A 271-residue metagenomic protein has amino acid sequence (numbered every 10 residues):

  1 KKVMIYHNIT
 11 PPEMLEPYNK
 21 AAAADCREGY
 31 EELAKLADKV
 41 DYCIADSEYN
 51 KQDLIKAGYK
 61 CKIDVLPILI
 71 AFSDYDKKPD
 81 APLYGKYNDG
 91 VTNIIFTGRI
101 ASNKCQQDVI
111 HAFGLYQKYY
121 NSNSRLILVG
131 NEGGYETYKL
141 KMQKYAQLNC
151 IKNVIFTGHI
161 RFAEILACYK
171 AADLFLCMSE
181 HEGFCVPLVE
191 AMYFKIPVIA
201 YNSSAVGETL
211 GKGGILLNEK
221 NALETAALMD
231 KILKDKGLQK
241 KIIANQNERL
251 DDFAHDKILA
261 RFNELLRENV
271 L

Functional and structural regions predicted by a protein language model:
A37-K78: Donor nucleotide-sugar binding/catalytic pocket of nucleotide-sugar-dependent glycosyltransferases
I44, G85-K104, I110-F113, I127: Conserved donor-binding/catalytic core segment of Leloir-type glycosyltransferases
R125-L140, G158: Glycosyltransferase donor-sugar binding loop
K139-A163: Nucleotide-activated donor-binding/catalytic signature segment of Leloir-type glycosyltransferases, i.e., the conserved
H159-I160, A167-A172, F262: Short alpha-helical donor nucleotide-sugar binding micro-motif in glycosyltransferases
E180: Aromatic "clamp/platform" in nucleotide-sugar-dependent glycosyltransferases that forms part of the donor/acceptor
P197-A200: Short hydrophobic beta-strand element within catalytic cores of glycosyltransferases and related nucleotide-activated
I215-A222, K231-K236: Conserved acidic donor-binding segment of nucleotide-sugar-dependent glycosyltransferases
